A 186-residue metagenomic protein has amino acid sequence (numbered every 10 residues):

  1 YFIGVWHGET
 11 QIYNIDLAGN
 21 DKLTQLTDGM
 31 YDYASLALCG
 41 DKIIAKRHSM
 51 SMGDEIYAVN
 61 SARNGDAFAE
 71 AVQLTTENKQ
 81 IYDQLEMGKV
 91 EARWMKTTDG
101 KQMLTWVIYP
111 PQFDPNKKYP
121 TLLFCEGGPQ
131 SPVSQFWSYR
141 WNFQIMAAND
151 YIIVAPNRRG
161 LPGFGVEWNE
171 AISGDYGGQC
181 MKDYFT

Functional and structural regions predicted by a protein language model:
Y1-F2, I44: Conserved beta-propeller blade signature
I3, I12-I15: Glycine-rich phosphate-binding "P-loop"
V5-T10, S49-M52: Short, solvent-exposed loop/turn segments at conserved positions within beta-propeller repeat blades
T10-I12, D21, D54, A69: Repetitive beta-architecture junctions, highlighting loop-to-beta-strand starts across blade-like repeats
D16-N20, S61-N64: Short loop/turn segments that connect beta-strands within beta-propeller blades
D21-T27: A short beta-strand motif characteristic of beta-propeller blades
M30: Anion-binding and metal-coordination hotspots
A34-T186: Serine-hydrolase catalytic core recognition
